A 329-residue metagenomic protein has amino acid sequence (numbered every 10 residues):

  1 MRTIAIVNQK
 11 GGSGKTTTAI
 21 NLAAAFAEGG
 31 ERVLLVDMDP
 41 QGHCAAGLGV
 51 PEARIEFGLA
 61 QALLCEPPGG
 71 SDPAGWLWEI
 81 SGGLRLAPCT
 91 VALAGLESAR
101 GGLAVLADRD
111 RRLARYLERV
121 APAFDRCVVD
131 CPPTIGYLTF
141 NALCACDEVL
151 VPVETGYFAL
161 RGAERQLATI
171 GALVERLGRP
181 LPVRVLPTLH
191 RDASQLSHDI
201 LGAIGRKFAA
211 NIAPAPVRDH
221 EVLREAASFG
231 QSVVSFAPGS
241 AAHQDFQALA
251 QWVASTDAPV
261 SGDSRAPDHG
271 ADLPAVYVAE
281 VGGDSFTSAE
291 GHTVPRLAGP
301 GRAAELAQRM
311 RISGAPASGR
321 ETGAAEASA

Functional and structural regions predicted by a protein language model:
M1-A329: P-loop NTP-binding core
